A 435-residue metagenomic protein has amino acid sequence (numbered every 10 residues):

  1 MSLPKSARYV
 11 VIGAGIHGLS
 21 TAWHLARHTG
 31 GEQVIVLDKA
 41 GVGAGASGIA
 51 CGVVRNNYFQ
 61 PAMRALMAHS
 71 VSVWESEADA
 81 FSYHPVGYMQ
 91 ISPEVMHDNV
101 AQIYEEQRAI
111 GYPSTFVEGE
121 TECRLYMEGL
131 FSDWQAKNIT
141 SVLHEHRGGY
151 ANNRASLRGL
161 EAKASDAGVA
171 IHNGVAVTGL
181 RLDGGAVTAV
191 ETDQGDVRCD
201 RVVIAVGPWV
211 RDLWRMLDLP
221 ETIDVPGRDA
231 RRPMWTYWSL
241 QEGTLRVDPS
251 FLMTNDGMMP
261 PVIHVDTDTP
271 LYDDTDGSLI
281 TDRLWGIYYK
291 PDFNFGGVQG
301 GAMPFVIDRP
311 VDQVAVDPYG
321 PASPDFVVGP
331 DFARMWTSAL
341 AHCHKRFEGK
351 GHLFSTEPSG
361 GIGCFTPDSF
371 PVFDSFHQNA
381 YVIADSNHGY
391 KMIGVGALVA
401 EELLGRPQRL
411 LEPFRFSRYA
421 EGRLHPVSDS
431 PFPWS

Functional and structural regions predicted by a protein language model:
L3-H17, I35: Beta1/beta-strand and adjacent pyrophosphate-binding region of the FAD-binding site in flavoprotein oxidoreductases
H17, V42, W209: Conserved Rossmann-like nucleotide-cofactor binding loop
S20, R55, L180-A186, T192-V311 (+4 more regions): Flavin-dependent oxidoreductases
A26-S47: Glycine-rich FAD pyrophosphate-binding loop
C51-L130, I139, G286-I287: Dinucleotide-binding Rossmann-like beta1-alpha1 core, especially the glycine-rich loop that anchors the ADP
P61, A65-L66, Q90-N99, L143-K163 (+2 more regions): Short beta-strand to alpha-helix junction loop
V142-R201, A205-D212: Helical element adjacent to the flavin cofactor pocket in flavoenzyme catalytic cores
V306, P310-A315, V327-S435: C-terminal catalytic lobe of FAD-dependent flavoproteins
